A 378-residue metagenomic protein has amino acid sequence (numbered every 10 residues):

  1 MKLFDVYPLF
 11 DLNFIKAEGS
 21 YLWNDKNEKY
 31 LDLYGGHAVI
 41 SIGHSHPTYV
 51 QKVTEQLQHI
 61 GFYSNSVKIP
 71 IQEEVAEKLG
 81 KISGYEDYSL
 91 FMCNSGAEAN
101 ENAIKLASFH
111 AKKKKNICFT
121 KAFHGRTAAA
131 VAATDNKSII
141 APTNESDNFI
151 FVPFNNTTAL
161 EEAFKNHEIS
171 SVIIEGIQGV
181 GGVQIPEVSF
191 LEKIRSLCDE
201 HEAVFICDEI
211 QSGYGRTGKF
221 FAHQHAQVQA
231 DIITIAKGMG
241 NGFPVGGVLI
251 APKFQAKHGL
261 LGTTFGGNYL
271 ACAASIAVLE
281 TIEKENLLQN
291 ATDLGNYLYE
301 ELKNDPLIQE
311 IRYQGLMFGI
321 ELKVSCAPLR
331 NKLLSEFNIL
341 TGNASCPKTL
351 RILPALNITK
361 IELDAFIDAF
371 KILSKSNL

Functional and structural regions predicted by a protein language model:
M1-L378: Conserved N-terminal phosphate-binding loop of PLP-dependent enzymes in the Aspartate aminotransferase
